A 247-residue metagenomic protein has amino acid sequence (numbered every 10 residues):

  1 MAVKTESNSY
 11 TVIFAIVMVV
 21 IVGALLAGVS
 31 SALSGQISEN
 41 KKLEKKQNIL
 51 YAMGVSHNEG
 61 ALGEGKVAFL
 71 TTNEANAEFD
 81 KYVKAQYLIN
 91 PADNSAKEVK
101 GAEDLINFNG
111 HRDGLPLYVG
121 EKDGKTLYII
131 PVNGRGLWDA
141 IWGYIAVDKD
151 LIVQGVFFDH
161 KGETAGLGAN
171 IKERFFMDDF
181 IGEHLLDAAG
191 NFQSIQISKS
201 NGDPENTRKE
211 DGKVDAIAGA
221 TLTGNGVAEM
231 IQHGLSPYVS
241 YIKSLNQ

Functional and structural regions predicted by a protein language model:
A2-Q247: Flexible, solvent-exposed loop/hinge segments and secondary-structure transition points
